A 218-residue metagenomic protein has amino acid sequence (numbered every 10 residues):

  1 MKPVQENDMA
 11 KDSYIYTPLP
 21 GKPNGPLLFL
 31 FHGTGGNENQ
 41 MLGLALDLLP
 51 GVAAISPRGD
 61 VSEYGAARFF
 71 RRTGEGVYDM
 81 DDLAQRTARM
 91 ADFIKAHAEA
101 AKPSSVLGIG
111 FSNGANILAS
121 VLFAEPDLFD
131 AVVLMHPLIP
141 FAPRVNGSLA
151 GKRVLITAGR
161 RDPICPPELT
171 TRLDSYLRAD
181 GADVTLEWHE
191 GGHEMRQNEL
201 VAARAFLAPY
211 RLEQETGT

Functional and structural regions predicted by a protein language model:
N7-P103: Serine-hydrolase catalytic machinery in alpha/beta-hydrolase-like enzymes
L42-L44, P166-Y176: Short alpha-helix in the alpha/beta-hydrolase fold that links the catalytic acid
G43, S120-A124: Active-site signature of alpha/beta-hydrolase-fold catalytic machinery across serine- and Asp/Cys-nucleophile hydrolases
A66-T73, P137-V154: Flexible "cap/lid" loop of the alpha/beta hydrolase fold
I109-G114, L118: Gly/Ala-rich beta-loop-alpha elbow adjacent to hydrolase catalytic centers
D127-I139: A conserved short beta-strand
L155-A158, D162: Short beta-strand/loop motif that positions the catalytic acidic residue of the alpha/beta-hydrolase fold
T171-T218: C-terminal catalytic histidine-bearing segment of alpha/beta-hydrolase fold enzymes
